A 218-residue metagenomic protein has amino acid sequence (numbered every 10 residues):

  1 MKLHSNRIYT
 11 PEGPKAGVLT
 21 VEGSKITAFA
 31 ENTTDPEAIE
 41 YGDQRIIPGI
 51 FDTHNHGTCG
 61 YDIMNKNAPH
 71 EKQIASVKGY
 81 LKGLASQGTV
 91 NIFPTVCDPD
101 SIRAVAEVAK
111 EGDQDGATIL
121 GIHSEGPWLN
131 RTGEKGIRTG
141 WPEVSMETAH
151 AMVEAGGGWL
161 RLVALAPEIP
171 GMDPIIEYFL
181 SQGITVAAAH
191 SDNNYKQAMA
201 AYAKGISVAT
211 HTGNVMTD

Functional and structural regions predicted by a protein language model:
M1-S5, T33-H70, I74, K82: Replace "His-x-His-based motif
M1-T34: N-terminal metal-binding scaffold of metallo-dependent hydrolase/deaminase domains
N6, L19, S24, D43 (+4 more regions): Divalent metal-coordination and catalytic microenvironments
H56, N67, S76-I102, A117-R131 (+3 more regions): Divalent metal-dependent hydrolysis catalytic cores, especially in the metallo-beta-lactamase
T58-M64, N130-I137, T217: A short acidic, helix-capping loop that chelates divalent metal ions and anchors anionic groups
Q73, V77, I102-V105, S145 (+2 more regions): Aromatic/hydrophobic pocket-lining residues that form the small-molecule binding cavity in soluble enzyme cores
I102-T118, I176-T185: Short, electropositive alpha-helical surface patch
P142-T212, M216-D218: Histidine/acidic residue-rich metal-binding segments in metalloenzymes
